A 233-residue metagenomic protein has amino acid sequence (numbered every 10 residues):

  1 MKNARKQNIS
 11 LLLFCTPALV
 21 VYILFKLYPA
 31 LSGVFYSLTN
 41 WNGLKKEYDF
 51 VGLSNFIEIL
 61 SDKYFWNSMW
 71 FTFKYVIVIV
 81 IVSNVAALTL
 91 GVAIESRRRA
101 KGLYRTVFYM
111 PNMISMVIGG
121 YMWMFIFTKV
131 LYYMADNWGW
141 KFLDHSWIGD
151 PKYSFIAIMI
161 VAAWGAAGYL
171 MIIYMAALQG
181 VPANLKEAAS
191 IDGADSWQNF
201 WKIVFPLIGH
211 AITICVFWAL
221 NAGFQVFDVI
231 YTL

Functional and structural regions predicted by a protein language model:
K2-L233: A structural signal for multi-pass alpha-helical bundles of membrane permease subunits that mediate small-molecule
